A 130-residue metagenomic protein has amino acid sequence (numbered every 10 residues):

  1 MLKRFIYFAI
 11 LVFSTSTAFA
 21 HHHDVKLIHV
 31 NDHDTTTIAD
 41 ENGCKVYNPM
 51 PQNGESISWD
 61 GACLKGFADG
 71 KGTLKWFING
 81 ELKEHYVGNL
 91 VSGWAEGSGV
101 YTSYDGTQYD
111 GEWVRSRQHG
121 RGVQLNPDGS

Functional and structural regions predicted by a protein language model:
M1-K3: N-terminal secretory signal peptides that target proteins for export/translocation
F5-S14: Sec-dependent N-terminal signal peptides
F19-S130: Glycine/tyrosine- and acidic-biased, solvent-exposed loop/turn segments at the edges of beta-strands
